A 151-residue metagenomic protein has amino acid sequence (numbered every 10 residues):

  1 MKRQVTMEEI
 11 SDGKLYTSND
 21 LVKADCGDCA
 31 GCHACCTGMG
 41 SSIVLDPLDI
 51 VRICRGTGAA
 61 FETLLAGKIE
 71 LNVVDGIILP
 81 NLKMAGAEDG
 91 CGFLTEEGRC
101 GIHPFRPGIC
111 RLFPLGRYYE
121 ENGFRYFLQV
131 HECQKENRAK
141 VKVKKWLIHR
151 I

Functional and structural regions predicted by a protein language model:
M1-G90, L94-I151: Short loop/turn segments that flank or connect secondary-structure elements
